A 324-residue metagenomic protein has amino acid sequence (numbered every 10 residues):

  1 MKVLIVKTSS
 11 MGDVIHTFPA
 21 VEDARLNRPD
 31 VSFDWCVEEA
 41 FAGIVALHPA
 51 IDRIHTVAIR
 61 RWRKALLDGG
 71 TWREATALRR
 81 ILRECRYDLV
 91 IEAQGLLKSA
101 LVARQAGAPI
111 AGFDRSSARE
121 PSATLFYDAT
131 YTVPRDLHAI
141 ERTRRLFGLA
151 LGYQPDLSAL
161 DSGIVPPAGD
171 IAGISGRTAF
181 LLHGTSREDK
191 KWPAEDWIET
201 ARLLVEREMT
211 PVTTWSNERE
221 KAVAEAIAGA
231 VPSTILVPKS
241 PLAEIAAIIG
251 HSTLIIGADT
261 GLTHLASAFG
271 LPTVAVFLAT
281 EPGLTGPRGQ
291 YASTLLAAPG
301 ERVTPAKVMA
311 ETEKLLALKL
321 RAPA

Functional and structural regions predicted by a protein language model:
M1-A324: Catalytic machinery of carbohydrate-active enzymes, primarily nucleotide-sugar-dependent glycosyltransferases
